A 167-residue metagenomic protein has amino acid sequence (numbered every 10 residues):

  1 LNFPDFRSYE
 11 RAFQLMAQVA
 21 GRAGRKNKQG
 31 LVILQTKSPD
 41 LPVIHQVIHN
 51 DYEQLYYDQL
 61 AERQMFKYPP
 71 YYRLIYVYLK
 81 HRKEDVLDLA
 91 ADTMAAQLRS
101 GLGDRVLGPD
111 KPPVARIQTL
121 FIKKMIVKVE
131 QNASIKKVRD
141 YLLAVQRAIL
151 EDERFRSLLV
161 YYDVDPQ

Functional and structural regions predicted by a protein language model:
L1-F3, Y9, Q18-Q167: Accessory helical-bundle/CTD segments and flexible terminal tails appended to RecA-like ATPase motors
F13: Charged catalytic and DNA/RNA-contacting regions of genome-maintenance and nucleic-acid-processing enzymes
